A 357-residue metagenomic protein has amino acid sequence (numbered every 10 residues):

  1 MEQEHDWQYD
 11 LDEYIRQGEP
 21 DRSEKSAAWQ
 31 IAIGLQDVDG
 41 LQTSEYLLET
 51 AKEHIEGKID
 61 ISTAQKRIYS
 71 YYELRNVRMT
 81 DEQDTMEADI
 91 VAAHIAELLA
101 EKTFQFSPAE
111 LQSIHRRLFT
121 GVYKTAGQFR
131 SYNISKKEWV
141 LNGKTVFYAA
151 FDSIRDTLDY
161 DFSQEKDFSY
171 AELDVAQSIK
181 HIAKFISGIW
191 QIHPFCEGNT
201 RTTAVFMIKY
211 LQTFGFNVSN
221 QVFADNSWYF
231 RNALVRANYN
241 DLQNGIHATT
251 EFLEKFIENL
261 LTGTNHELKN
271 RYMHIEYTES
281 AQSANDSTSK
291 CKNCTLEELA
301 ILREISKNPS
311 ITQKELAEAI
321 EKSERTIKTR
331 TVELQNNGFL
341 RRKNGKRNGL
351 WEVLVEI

Functional and structural regions predicted by a protein language model:
M1-I357: FIC/Doc superfamily catalytic core
